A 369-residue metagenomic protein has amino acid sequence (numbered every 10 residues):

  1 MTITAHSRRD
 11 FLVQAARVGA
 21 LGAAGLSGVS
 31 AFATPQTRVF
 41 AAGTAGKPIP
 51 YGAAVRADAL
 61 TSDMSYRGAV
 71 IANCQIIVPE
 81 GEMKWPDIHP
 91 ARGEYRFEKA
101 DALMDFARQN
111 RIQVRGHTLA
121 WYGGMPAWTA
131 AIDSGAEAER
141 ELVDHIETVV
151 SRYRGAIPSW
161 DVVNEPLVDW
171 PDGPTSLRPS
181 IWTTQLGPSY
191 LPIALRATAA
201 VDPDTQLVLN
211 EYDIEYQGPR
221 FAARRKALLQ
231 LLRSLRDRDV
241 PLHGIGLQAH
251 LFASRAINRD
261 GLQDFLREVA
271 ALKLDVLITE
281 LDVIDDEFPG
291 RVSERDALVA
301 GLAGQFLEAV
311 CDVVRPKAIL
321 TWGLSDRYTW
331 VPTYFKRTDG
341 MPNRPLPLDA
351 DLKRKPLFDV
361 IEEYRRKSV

Functional and structural regions predicted by a protein language model:
M1-G22: N-terminal secretory signal peptides and thylakoid transit peptides that target proteins across membranes
S27-A54: C-terminal segment of N-terminal export signals and the immediately downstream linker at the start of the mature
G43-G46, S65-C74, D101-Q113, S151-R154 (+3 more regions): Acidic (Asp/Glu)-rich catalytic clusters
D58-I71, E141-V149, A223-R233, A303-F306: Short, acidic/polar
I77, A107, W160, I245 (+2 more regions): Conserved, mostly hydrophobic/aromatic
V78-K84, K99-I214, D285: Substrate-binding cleft and catalytic face of glycoside hydrolase catalytic domains, especially the flexible beta-alpha
R152, D161, E165-P171, S176-Q185 (+6 more regions): Aromatic-rich peripheral "rim/lid" segments of glycoside hydrolase catalytic domains that contact and position glycan
P188-I193, D202-L209, K226-Q230, S234-P289 (+2 more regions): Glycoside hydrolase catalytic-domain groove-lining segments
